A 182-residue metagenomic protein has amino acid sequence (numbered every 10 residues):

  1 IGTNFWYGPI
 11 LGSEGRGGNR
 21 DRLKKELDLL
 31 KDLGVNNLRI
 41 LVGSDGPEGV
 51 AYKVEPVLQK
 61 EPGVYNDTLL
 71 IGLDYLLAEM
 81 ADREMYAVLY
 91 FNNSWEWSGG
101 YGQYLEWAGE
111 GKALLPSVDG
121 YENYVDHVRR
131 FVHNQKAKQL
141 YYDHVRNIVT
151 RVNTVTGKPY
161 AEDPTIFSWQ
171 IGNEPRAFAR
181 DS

Functional and structural regions predicted by a protein language model:
I1-S182: Active-site mouth of glycoside hydrolases
